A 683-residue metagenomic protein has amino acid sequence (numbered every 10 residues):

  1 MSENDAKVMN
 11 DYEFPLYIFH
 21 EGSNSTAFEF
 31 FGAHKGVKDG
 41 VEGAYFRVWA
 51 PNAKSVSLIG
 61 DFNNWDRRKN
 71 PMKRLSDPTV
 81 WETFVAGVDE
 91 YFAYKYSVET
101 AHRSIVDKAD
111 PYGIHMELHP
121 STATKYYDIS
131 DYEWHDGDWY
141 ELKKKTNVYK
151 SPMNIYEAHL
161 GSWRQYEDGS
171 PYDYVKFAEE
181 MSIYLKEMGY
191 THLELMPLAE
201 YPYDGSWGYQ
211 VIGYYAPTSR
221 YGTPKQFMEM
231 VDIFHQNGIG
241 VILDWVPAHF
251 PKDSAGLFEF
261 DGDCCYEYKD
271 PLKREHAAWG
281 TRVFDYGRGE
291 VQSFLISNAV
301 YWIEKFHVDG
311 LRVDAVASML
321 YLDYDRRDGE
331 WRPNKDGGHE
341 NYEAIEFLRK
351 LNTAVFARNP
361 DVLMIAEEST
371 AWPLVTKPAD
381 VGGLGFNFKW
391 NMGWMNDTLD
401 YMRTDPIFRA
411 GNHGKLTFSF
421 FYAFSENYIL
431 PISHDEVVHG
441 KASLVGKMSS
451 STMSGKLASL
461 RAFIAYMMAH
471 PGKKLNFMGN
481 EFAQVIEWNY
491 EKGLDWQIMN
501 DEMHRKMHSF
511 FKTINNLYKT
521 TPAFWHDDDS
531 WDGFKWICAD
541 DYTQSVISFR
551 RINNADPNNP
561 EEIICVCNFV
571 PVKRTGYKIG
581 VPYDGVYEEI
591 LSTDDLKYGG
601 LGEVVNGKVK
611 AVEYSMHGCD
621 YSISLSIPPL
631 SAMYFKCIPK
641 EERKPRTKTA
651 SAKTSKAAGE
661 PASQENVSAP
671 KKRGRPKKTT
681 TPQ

Functional and structural regions predicted by a protein language model:
M1-Y45, R67, K73-E157, S162-G169 (+3 more regions): The feature marks proteins involved in alpha-glucan
V48, Y96, A158, L185 (+14 more regions): Conserved, mostly hydrophobic/aromatic
W49-V56, P582-G585: Short proline/glycine-enriched turn/loop motifs at strand-loop junctions of beta-rich domains
G87-Y94, G607-E642: C-terminal beta-strand-rich structural cap/linker in extracellular carbohydrate-active enzymes
G137-M153, H159-E340, V609, L625: Substrate-binding/active-site clefts of carbohydrate-active enzymes
H307-D309, Y324-E491, K519-I579, Y583-D594 (+1 more regions): Conserved alpha/beta catalytic core and glycan-binding cleft of carbohydrate-active enzymes
E502-F524: Catalytic cores of secreted or luminal carbohydrate-active enzymes
R643-T654, A658, K672-K678: Arg/Lys-rich, glycine/proline-spaced intrinsically disordered segments in nuclear chromatin/transcription regulators
